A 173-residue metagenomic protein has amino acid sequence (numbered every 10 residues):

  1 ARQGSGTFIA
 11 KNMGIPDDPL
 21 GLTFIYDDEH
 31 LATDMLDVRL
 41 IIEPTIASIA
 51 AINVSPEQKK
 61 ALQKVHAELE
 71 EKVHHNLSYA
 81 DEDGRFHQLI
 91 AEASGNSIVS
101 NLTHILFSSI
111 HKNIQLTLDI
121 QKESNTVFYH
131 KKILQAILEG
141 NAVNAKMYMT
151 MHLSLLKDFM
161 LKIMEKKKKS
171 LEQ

Functional and structural regions predicted by a protein language model:
A1-L40, S48, K168-Q173: Short linear motifs at protein or domain termini
F8, D18, T23, S55 (+2 more regions): Short secondary-structure boundary micro-motifs
M13, D17-L20, I110, I114 (+3 more regions): Short amphipathic alpha-helical interaction/hinge segments
M35-Q115, N125-H130, L134-Q135, N144-L155 (+1 more regions): Conserved amphipathic alpha-helical segments that form helical-bundle/coiled-coil interaction surfaces
Y79-D83, D119-S124, M164-S170: Juxtamembrane/interface motifs at transmembrane-helix termini
